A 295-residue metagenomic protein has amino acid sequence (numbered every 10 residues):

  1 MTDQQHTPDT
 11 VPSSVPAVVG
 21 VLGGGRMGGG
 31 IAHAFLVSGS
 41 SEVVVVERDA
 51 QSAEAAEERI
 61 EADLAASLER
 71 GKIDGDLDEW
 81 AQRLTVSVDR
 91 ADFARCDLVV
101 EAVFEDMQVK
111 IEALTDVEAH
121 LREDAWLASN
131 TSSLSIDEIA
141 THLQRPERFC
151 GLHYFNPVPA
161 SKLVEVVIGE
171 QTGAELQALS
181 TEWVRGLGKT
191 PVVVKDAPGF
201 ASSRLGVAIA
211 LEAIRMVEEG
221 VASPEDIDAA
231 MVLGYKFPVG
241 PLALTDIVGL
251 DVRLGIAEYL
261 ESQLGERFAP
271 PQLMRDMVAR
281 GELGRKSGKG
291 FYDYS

Functional and structural regions predicted by a protein language model:
T2-A17, S40, A178, R185-D196 (+2 more regions): NAD(P)-dependent Rossmann-like dehydrogenase/reductase catalytic/cofactor-binding core
T2-A66: NAD(P)+-binding Rossmann beta1-loop-alpha1 motif at the extreme N-terminus of oxidoreductases
S40, L121-A125, E147: A short helix->loop->beta-strand "cap" motif at the edges of active sites that frequently abuts
V44, T85, V100, C150-L152 (+1 more regions): Hydrophobic/aromatic beta-strand patches that form the interior of the parallel beta-sheet core in alpha/beta enzyme
R48-S52, A66-W126, L134: Rossmann-like NAD(P)-binding element
W126-D196, S203-R204: Rossmann-fold dinucleotide-binding core
